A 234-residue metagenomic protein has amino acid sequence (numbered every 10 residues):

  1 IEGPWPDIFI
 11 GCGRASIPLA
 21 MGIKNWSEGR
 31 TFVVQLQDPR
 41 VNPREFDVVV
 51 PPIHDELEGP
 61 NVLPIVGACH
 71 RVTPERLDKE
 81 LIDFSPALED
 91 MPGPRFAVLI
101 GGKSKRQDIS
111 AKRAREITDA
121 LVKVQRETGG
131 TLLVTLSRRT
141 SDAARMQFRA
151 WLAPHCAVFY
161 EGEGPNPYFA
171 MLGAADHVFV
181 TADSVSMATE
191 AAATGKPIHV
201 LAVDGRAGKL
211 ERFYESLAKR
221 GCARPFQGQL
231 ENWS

Functional and structural regions predicted by a protein language model:
I1-P64, H70, L77: Active-site and donor-binding regions of nucleotide-sugar-utilizing enzymes
N42-P43, E58, R106-Q107, T140-M146 (+1 more regions): Short, charged/polar "capping" segments at the starts of alpha-helices and the immediately preceding loops
P43-S110, F226, N232-S234: A nucleotide-sugar donor-handling region in carbohydrate enzymes
V49-P51, T131-R138, L201-A202: Short internal beta-strands
G93-P94, K103-L136: Conserved catalytic-core segment of nucleotide-activated headgroup transferases in glycan assembly
G129-G164: Catalytic donor nucleotide-activated moiety binding site of glycosyltransferases and closely related
Y168-E211: A donor-sugar binding/catalytic signature common to diverse glycosyltransferases and related nucleotide-sugar
K209-S234: C-terminal amphipathic helix plus adjacent low-complexity, charged tail appended to glycosyltransferase catalytic
